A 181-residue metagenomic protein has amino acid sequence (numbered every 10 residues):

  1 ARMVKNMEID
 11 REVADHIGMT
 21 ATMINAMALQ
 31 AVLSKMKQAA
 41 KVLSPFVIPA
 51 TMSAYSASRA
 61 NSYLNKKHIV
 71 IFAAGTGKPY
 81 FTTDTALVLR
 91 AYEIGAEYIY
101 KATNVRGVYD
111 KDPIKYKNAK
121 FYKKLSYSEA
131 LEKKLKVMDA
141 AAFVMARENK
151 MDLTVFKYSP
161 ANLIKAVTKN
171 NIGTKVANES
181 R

Functional and structural regions predicted by a protein language model:
A1-R181: C-terminal catalytic "cap/lid" subdomain
